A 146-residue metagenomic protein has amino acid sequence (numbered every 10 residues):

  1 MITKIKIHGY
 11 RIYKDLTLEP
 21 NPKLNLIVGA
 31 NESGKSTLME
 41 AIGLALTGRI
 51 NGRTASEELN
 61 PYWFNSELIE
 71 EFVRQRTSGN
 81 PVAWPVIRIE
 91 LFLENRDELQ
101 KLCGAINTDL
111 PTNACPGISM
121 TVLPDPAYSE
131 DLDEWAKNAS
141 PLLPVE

Functional and structural regions predicted by a protein language model:
M1-G48, S56-L68: Pre-Walker A-like glycine/lysine-rich segment at the N-terminus of P-loop NTPase domains
N60-V86, F92-E146: Glycine-rich phosphate-binding loops of NTPases
